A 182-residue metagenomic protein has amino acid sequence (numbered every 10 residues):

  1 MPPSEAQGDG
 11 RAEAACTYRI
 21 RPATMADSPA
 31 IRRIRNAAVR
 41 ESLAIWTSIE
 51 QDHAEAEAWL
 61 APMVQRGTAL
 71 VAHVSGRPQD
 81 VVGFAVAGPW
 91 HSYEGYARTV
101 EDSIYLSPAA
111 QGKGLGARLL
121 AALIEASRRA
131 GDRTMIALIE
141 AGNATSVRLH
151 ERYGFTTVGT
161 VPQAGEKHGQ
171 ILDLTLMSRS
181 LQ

Functional and structural regions predicted by a protein language model:
R19-R33: A short beta-loop-alpha structural element at the N-terminal edge of CoA-dependent acyl/N-acetyltransferase catalytic
M25, I49-A109, L120-A121, S180-L181: Acetyl-CoA-dependent GNAT
D27, G114, N143: Conserved G/P- and acidic residue-centered "switch" motifs that form tight phosphate/ATP-binding loops in soluble
R32-W59: Conserved GNAT-fold acetyl-CoA-binding loop/helix
V86-P89, E94, I136-I139, E151 (+1 more regions): Conserved catalytic-core motifs of GNAT/GCN5-like acyltransferases
Q111, A137-V147: Conserved beta-strand-loop-alpha-helix junction that forms the acyl-donor binding cleft
G112-S127, R148-R152: Conserved acetyl-CoA-binding loop-helix of GNAT-fold acetyltransferases
S127-I139: Conserved GNAT acetyl-CoA-binding A-motif
